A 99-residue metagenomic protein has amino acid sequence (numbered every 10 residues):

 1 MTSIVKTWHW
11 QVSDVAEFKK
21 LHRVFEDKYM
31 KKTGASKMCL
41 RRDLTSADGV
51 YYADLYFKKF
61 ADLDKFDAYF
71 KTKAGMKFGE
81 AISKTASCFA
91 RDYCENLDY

Functional and structural regions predicted by a protein language model:
S3-H9: Active-site-flanking beta-strand signature of metal-NTP-handling nucleotidyl enzymes and homologous cyclase-like
H9-Q11, D54-Y56: Short hydrophobic/aromatic beta-strand micro-patches that form the beta-sheet surface supporting nucleotide- or nucleic
W10-L21: Short, surface-exposed ligand-recognition loops at beta-strand->loop->(often short) alpha-helix junctions that present
R23-C39, Y56-D92: An amphipathic, aromatic/His-enriched active-site/gating alpha helix that lines ligand/cofactor pockets
L40-L44: Short, solvent-exposed loop/turn elements at beta->coil junctions and helix N-caps that rim active or binding pockets
S46-G49: Short acidic/glycine-enriched loop/turn segments that link adjacent beta-strands
D92-Y99: Short, low-order "capping/linker" segments at domain edges
